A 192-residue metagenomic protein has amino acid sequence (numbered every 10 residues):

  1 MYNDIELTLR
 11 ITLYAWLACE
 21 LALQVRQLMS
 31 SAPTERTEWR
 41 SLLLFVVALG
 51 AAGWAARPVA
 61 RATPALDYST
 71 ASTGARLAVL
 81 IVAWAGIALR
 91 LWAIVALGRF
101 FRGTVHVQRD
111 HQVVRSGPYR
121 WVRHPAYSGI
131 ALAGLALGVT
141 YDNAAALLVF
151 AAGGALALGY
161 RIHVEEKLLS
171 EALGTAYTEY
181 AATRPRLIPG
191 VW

Functional and structural regions predicted by a protein language model:
M1-Q108, Q112-R115, A133-W192: Membrane-anchoring alpha-helices and their flanking helix-loop junctions
S116-S128: Histidine-centered phosphotransfer motif of kinases
